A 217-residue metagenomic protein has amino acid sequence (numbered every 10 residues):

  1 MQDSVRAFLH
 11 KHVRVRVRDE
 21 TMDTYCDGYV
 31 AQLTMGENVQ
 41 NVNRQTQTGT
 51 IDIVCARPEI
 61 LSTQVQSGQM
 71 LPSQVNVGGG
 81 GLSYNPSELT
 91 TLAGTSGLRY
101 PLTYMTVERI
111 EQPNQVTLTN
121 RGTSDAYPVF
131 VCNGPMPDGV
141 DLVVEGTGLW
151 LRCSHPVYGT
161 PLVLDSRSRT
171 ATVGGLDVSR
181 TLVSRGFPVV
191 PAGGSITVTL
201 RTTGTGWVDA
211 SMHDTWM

Functional and structural regions predicted by a protein language model:
M1-H10: Short amphipathic alpha-helices in soluble, non-transmembrane regions that often serve as interface/regulatory elements
V5, R18, N41-N43, N120 (+1 more regions): Generic marker of residues within folded, mature protein domains
F8-L9, E20-T24, N76: Extended hydrophobic/aromatic-rich secondary-structure runs
H10-H12, D23, R44-T48, T63-Q64 (+3 more regions): A general secondary-structure signal for short beta-strands and their flanking turns/coil in non-transmembrane regions
K11-E20, L142, T197-L200: Short conserved beta-strand and strand-loop elements enriched in small hydrophobics with frequent Asp/Gly
R14-S62: Short beta-strand and beta-hairpin "edge-sheet" elements
L61-Q69: Short, charged, solvent-exposed linker or helix-capping segments at domain edges/interfaces that act as flexible hinges
G68-M217: Intrinsically disordered, low-complexity segments enriched in serine, threonine, and glycine
